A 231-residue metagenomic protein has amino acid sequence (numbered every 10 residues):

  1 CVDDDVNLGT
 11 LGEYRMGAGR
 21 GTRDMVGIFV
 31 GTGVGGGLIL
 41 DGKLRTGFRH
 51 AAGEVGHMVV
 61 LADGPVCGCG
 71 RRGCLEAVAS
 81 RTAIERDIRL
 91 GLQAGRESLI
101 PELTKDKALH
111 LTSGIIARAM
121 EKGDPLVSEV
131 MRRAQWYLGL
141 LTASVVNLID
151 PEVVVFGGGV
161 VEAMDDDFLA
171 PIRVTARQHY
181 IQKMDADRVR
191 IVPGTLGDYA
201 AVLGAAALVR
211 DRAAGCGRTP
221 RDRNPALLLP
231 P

Functional and structural regions predicted by a protein language model:
C1-Y14, A18-R20, V26-I28: ATP-dependent carbohydrate kinase catalytic cores
D5, G31, A205: Active-site glycine-centered loops adjacent to acidic/histidine catalytic or metal-binding residues that shape
L8, T32-G35, A62: Conserved A3 ("GATE") glycine/threonine-rich loop of ANL adenylate-forming enzymes
G12-T22, L44, V59-P231: ATP-binding/phosphotransfer module of carbohydrate and carboxylate kinases, centering on a glycine-rich
M25-F29, G35-G37, V66-G68: Short glycine-aspartate micro-motif
L40-D41: A cytosolic small-molecule/anion-sensing beta-strand core signal
A51-E54: Structural signature of FAD isoalloxazine-binding scaffolds in flavoprotein oxidoreductases
